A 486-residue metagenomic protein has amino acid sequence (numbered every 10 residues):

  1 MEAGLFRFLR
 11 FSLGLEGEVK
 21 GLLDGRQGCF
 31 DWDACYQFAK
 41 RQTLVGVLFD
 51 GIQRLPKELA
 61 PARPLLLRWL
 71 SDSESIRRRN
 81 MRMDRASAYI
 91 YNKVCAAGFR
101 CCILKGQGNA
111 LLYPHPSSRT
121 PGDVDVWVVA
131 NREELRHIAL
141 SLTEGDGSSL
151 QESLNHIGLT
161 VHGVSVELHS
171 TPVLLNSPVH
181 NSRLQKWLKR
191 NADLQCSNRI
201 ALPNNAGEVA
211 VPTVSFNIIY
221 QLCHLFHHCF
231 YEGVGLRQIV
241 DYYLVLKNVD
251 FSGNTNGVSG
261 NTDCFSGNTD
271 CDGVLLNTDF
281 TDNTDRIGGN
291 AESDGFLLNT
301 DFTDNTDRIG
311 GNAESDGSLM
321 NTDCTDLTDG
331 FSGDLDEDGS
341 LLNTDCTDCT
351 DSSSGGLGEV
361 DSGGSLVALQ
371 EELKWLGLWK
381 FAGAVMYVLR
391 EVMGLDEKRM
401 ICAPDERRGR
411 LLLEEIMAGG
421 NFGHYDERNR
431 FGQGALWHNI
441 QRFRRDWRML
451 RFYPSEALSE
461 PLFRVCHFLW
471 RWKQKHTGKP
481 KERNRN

Functional and structural regions predicted by a protein language model:
M1-G122, V128-G253, D361-N486: Conserved NTP-donor binding/palm subdomain of two-metal-ion nucleotidyltransferases/polymerases, i.e., the charged
S148, G158-L159, G267, G289 (+1 more regions): Short, exposed beta-strand/loop patches in secreted or surface proteins that constitute
S197-A201, G267, G333: Assembly/interface hotspot detector across virion components, adhesins/toxins, and nucleic-acid enzymes
S252, L297-T300: Intrinsically disordered, low-complexity linker/propeptide segments enriched in Ser/Thr/Gly/Pro and acidic residues
N256, D263, D270, D279-E292 (+4 more regions): Short, low-complexity, charge-dense intrinsically disordered segments
V274: Metal-dependent phosphoesterases centered on the DNase I-like endonuclease/exonuclease/phosphatase
S315: Cationic, low-complexity basic patches in intrinsically disordered or flexible, solvent-exposed regions
